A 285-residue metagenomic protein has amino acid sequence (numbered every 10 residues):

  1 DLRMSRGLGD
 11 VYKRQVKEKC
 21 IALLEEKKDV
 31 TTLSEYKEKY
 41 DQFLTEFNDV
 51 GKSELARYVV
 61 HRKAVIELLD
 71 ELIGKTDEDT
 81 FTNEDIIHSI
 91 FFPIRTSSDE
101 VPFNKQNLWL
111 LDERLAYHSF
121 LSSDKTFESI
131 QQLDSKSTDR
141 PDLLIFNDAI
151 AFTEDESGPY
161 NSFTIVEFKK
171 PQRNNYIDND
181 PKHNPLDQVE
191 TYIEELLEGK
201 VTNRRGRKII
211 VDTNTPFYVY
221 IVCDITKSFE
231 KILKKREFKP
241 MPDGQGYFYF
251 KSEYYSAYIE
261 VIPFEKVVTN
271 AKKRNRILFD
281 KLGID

Functional and structural regions predicted by a protein language model:
L2-Y12: Single conserved hydrophobic/aromatic residue that forms the stacking wall/gate of nucleotide- or nucleobase-binding
I21, E25, D29-D139: Nuclease catalytic cores
E78, I130-S135, K169-L186: Short, contiguous acidic/charged loop-to-helix segments that flank catalytic cores in large enzymes
F91, N174-V219, K227: Acidic, metal/cofactor-coordinating or nucleic-acid-engaging core segments within structured domains
D139-E156: Short acidic loop-to-beta-strand element that houses the catalytic metal-binding Asp/Glu of nuclease active sites
L143-I145, S162-Q172, Y192: Conserved catalytic cores of phosphodiester-cleaving nucleases, focusing on short active-site segments
I150-F152, P171-Y176, I225-E230: Short acidic, S/G/P-rich loop/turn micro-motifs used as interaction or catalytic elements
V201-D285: Domain-level recognition of nuclease-like catalytic cores that cleave nucleotide substrates
